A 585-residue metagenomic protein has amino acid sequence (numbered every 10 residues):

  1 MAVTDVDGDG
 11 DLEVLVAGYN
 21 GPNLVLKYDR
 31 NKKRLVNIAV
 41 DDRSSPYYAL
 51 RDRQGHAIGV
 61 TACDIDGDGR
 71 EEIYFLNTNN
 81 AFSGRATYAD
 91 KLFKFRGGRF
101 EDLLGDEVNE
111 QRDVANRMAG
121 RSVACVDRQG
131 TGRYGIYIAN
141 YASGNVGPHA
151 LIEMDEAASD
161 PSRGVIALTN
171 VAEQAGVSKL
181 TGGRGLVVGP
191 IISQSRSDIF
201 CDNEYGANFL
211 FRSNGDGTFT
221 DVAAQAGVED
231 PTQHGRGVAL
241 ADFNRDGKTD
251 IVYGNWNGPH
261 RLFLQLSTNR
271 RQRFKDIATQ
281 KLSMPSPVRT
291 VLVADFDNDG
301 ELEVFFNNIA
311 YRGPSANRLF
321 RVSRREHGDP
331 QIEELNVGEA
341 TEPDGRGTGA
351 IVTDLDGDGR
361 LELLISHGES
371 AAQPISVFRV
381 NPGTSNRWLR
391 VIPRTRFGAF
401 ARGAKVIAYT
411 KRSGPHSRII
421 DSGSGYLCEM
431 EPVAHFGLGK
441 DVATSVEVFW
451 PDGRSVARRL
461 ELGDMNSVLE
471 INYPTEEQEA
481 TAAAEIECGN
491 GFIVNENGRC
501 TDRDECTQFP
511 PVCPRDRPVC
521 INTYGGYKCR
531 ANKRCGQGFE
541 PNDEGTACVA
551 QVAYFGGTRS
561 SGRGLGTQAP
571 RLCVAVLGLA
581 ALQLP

Functional and structural regions predicted by a protein language model:
M1-G8, H56-R70, A119-G135, G183-S193 (+6 more regions): Beta-propeller blade termini
G8-G18, G67-N77, G130-A139, S193-D202 (+3 more regions): Acidic/hydrophobic-patterned starts of short beta strands in beta-sheet-rich repeat architectures
Y19, R43-T61, E107-C125, Q174-V188 (+6 more regions): Repeat-based blade/solenoid architectures
P22-V40, G84-L104, V146-V171, A207-V222 (+3 more regions): Beta-propeller blade repeat segments, especially FG-GAP/WD-type strand-to-loop junctions in 6- to 7-bladed propeller
F82-G84, G97-R212, G217-A224, D230-L240: Solenoidal tandem-repeat scaffolds enriched in leucines and small polar residues
I136, A158-S159, G164-I166, Q272-M284 (+3 more regions): Gly/Ser/Thr/Pro-enriched helix-cap/hinge segments flanking short amphipathic alpha-helices
I486-V512, A531-Y554: N-terminal entry motif of extracellular EGF-like repeats
V552-R571: C-terminal GPI-anchoring signal of eukaryotic secretory precursors
